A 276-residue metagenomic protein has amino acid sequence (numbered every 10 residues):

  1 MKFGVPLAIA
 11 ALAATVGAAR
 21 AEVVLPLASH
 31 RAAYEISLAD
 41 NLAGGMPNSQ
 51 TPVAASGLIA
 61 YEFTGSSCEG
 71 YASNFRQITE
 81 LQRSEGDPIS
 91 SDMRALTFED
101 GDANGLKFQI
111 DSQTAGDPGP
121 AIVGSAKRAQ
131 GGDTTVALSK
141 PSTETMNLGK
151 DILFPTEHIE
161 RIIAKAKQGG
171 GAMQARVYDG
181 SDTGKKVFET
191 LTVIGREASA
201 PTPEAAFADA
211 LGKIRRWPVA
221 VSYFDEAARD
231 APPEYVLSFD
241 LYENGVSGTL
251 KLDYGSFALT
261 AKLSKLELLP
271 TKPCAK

Functional and structural regions predicted by a protein language model:
M1-A8: Bacterial N-terminal signal peptides that target proteins for export
A10-A19: Hydrophobic h-region of N-terminal signal peptides that target proteins for export in Gram-negative bacteria
R20-G70, N74-E85, C274: N-terminal cleavable signal peptides for secretion/export
V23-A28, E62-Y71, F98-N104, A210-G212 (+1 more regions): A short, structured loop/turn motif at beta-sheet edges
A33-S37, F75-E80, F108-Q113, V219-E226: Short beta-strand segments that buttress and anchor functional surface loops
G57-F63, D92-E99, A126, L237-D240: Hydrophobic/aromatic beta-strand elements that line small-molecule binding cavities or substrate pockets in beta-rich
F75-K127: Hydrophobic/aromatic-rich structural module bridging two neighboring secondary-structure elements via a short loop
D111-K276: Mature, soluble, non-transmembrane domains
